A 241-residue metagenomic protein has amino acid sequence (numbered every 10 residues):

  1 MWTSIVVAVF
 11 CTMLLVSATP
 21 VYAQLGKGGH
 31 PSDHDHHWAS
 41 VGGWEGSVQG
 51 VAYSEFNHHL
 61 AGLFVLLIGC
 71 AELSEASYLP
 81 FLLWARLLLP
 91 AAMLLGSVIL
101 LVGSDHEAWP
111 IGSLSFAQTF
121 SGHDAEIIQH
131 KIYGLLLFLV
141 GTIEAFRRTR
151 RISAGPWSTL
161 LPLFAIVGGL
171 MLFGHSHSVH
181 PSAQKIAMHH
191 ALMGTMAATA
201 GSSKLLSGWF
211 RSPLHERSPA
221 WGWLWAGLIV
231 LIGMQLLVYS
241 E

Functional and structural regions predicted by a protein language model:
M1-Q24: N-terminal secretory/membrane targeting signals
A18-V51, G103, E241: Histidine-/acidic- and/or cysteine-rich, low-complexity loops and terminal segments associated with membrane
S47-N57, A117-I132, P181-L192: Short aromatic-rich membrane-water interface segments that cap or initiate transmembrane helices in multi-pass membrane
A61-E72, M93, Q129-A145, L192-S207 (+1 more regions): Hydrophobic cores of alpha-helical transmembrane segments in multi-pass inner/ER membrane proteins, independent
L79-M93, S153-L163, H215-L224: Membrane-interfacial loop-to-transmembrane alpha-helix junctions, especially the N-terminal start
G96-A145: Membrane-interface helix-loop-helix modules in multi-pass inner-membrane proteins
W109-A117, S176-T195, S240-E241: Interfacial helix-loop-helix junctions of multi-pass membrane proteins
G233-E241: Juxtamembrane boundary at the C-terminal end of a transmembrane helix
